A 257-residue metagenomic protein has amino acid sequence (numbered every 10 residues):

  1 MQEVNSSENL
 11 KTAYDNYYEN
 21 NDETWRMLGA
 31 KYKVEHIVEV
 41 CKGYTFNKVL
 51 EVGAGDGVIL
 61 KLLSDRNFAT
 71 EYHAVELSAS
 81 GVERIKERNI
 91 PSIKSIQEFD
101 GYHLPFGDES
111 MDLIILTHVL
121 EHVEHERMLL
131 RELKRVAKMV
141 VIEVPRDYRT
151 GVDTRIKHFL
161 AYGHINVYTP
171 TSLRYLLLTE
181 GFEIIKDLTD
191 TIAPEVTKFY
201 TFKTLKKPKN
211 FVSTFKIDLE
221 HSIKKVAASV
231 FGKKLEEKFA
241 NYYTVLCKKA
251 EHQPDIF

Functional and structural regions predicted by a protein language model:
M1-G107, L113, L130, G163 (+4 more regions): Conserved N-terminal segment of class I S-adenosyl-L-methionine
G81, D147-T150, T191-A193: Feature marks short, surface-exposed loop/turn motifs that line or immediately flank catalytic pockets and channel
L113-V119: A short beta-strand submotif of the Rossmann-like class I SAM-dependent methyltransferase core that lines
H122: Di-metal (Zn2+ and/or Mg2+/Mn2+) metal-binding site signature of metallo-dependent hydrolases with the MBL/beta-CASP
R127-I142: A short glycine-rich, Lys/Arg-flanked "PGG" loop and its adjoining helix->strand segment in the class I
E143-N166: Short, glycine-/aromatic-enriched active-site segment of Class I SAM-dependent methyltransferases
I165-G181, K186-D187: Short alpha-helix
K186-E220, N241: Conserved catalytic loop of SAM-dependent methyltransferase domains
